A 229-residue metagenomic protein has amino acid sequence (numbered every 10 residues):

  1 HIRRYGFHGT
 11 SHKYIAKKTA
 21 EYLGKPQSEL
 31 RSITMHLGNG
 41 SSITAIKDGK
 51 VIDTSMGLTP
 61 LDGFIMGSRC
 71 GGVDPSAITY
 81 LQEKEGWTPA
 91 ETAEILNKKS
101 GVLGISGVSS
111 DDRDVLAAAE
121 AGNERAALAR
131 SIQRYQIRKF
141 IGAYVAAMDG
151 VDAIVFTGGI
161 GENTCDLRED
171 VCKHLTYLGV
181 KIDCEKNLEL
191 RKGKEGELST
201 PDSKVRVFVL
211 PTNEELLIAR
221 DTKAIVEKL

Functional and structural regions predicted by a protein language model:
H1-E83: Glycine-rich phosphate-binding loop of actin/hexokinase-like ATP-binding domains
G6-T10, Y14, G38-S41, G72-S76 (+8 more regions): Conserved active-site and cofactor/substrate-binding residues in soluble primary-metabolism enzymes
H12-A20, P75-E83, A90-N97, R113-L116 (+4 more regions): Predominant activation on well-ordered alpha-helical scaffold segments within soluble catalytic domains
E29-M35, A90-K99, A153-V155: Beta-strand segments within the central parallel beta-sheet cores of soluble alpha/beta enzyme folds
K47, D53-T88, E94, G158-E189: Catalytic phosphate/nucleotide-handling subdomain of diverse soluble enzymes
E94, G101-I105, D112-A147: Adenine-nucleotide phosphate-binding core of ATP-dependent small-molecule kinases
A127-D152, G161-L229: Internal helix-turn-beta structural module
